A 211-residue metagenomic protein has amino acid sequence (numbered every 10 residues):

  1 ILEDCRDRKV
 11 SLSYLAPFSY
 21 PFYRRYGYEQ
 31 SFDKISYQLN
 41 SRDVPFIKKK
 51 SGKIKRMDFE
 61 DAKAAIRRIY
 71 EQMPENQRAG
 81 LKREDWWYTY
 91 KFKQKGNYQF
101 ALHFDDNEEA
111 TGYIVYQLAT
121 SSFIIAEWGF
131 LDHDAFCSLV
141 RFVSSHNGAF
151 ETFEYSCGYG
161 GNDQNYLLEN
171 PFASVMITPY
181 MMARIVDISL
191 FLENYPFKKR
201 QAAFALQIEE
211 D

Functional and structural regions predicted by a protein language model:
I1-L12, A16-F18, R25, T120-Y180: Acyl-donor binding region in acyl/amide transferases
I1-P45, F59-D61: Active-site-proximal cofactor/substrate-binding loop regions of enzyme domains
S13-L15, F204-I208: Short, hydrophobic beta-strand segments that form beta-sheet elements in well-ordered domains
F32-A126, H133-H146, V175-F204: Amide-forming acyltransferase catalytic core, primarily the GNAT-like/NAT-type and related acyltransferase folds
D211: Polybasic (Lys/Arg-rich)
